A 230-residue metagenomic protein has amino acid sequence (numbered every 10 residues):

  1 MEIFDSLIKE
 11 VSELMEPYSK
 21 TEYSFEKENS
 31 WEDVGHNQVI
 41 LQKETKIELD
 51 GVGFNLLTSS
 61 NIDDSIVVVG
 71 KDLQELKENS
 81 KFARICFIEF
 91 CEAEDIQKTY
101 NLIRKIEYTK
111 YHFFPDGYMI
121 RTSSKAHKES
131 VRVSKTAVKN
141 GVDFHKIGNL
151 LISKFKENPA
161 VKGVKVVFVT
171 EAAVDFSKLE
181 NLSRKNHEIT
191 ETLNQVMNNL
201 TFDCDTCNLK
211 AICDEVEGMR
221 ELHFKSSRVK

Functional and structural regions predicted by a protein language model:
M1, S6-S19, S24-E26, M119-K146: Signals and flexible motifs at protein termini associated with secretion
M1-D64: Charged, amphipathic alpha-helical stretches
N55-N140: N-terminal accessory interaction module
R132-Q195, D205: A broadly conserved sequence feature marking short terminus-proximal activation segments in nucleic acid-centric
L182-K225: Cysteine-cluster motifs in flexible loop/terminal segments that predominantly coordinate metals
S227-K230: Long, charge-rich boundary regions
